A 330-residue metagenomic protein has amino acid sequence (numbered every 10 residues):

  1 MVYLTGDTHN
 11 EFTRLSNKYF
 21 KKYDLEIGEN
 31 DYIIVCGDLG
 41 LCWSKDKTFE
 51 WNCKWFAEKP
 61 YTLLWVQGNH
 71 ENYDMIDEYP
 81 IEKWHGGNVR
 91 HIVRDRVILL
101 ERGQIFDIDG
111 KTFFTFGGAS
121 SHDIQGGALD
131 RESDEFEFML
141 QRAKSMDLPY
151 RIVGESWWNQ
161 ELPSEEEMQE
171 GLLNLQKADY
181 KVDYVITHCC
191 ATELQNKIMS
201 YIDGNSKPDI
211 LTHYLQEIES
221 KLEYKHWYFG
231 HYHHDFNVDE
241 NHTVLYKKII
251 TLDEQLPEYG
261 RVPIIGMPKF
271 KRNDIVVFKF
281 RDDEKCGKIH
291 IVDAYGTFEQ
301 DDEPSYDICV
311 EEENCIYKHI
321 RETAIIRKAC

Functional and structural regions predicted by a protein language model:
M1-Y3, I105-T115, Y184, D239-H242: Beta-strand-turn-beta hairpins that frame and shape the catalytic cleft of phosphate-ester-processing enzymes
T5, E11-I108, Y201-N205, L211-T212: Core catalytic region of metal-dependent phosphoesterases/phosphodiesterases, especially metallo-beta-lactamase-like
H9-L15, G40-S44, N69-M75, I105-F106 (+3 more regions): Active-site environment of divalent metal-dependent phosphoester hydrolases
T62-V66, H85, H91, C190-E258: Conserved beta-sheet core of the metallophosphoesterase superfamily
D109-S206: Active-site-proximal loop/helix segment associated with metal-binding centers of metalloenzymes
Y259-V276: Mixed-charge, Lys/Arg-rich low-complexity intrinsically disordered regions
R272-A324: Basic/aromatic-rich interaction segments and small domains that mediate binding to polyanionic partners
